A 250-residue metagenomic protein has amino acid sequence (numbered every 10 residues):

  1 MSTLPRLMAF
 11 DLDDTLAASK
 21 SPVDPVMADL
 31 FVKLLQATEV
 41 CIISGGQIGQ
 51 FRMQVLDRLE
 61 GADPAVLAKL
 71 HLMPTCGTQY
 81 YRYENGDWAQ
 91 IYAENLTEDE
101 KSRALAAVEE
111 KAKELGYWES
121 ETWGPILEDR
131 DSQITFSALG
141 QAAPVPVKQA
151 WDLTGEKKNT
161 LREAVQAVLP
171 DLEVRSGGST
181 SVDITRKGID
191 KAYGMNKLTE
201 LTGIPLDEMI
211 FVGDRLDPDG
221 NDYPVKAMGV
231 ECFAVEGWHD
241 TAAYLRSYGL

Functional and structural regions predicted by a protein language model:
S2-L7, V23-D24, T185-K187, K191-L250: Mg2+-dependent phosphoryl-transfer enzymes with acidic/Ser/Thr/Gly-rich catalytic loops
S2-P5, A37, L67-K69, D131 (+1 more regions): A general structural motif
M8-D13, P74-G77, R130, S137-Q141: Short loop/turn segments at strand-loop or loop-helix junctions that form parts of catalytic or ligand-binding pockets
P22-W123: Active-site phosphate-binding/coordination module
I48-G49, Q79, Q141-A143, T180-S181 (+1 more regions): Short, solvent-exposed loop/turn segments at secondary-structure junctions
E114, E119-I210: Conserved acidic, metal-coordinating active-site core of Asp-based, Mg2+-dependent phosphoryl-transfer enzymes
